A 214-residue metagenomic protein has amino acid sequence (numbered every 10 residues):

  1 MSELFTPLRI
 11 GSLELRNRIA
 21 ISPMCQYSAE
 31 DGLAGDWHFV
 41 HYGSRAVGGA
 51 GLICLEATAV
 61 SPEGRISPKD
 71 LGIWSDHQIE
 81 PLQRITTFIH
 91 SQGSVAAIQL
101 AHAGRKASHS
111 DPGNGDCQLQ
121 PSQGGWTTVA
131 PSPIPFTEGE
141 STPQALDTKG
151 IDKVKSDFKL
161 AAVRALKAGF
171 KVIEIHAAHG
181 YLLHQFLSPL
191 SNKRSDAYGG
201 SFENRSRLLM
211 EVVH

Functional and structural regions predicted by a protein language model:
M1-A20, I89: N-terminal amphipathic alpha-helix/helix-capping segment at the start of soluble metabolic enzymes
T6, I19-S22, I53-L55, A96-L100 (+1 more regions): Hydrophobic faces of well-ordered beta-strands that scaffold small-molecule active sites in alpha/beta enzyme cores
I10-G11, I19-D36: N-terminal binding-site loop/beta-alpha segment at the start of enzyme catalytic domains that lines or forms
I21, R45, G49, I89 (+2 more regions): Conserved, mostly hydrophobic/aromatic
A34-R45, K153-V163: Short, acidic/polar
F39-S61, K167-V172: Catalytic domains of carbohydrate-active enzymes, especially glycoside hydrolases
L71-A97, P189-H214: Alpha-helix-loop-beta-strand connector modules within alpha/beta enzyme cores
T87, A101-F170: Non-globular sequence segments
